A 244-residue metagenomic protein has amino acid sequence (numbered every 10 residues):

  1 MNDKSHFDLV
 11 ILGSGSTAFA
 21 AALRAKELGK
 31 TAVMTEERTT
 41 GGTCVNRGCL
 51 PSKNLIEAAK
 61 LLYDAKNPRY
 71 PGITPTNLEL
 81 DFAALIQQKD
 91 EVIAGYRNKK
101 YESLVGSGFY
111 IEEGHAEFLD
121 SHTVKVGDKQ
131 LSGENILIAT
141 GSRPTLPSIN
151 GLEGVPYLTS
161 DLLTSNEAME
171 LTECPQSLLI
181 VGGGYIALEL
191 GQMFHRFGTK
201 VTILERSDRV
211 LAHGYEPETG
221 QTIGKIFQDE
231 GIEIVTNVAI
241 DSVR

Functional and structural regions predicted by a protein language model:
N2-F7, L23-K30, T35-P175, T202 (+3 more regions): Glycine-rich flavin
D8-M34, L179, A187-R196: N-terminal Rossmann-like FAD-binding beta1-loop-alpha1 element of flavoenzymes
T17, E216-P217: The catalytic Tyr-centered alpha-helix of NAD(P)H-dependent dehydrogenases
G182: Conserved G/P- and acidic residue-centered "switch" motifs that form tight phosphate/ATP-binding loops in soluble
G198-K200: Conserved beta-loop-beta element that borders a ligand/cofactor-binding pocket
I234: Acidic, glycine-rich loop-and-beta core segments that form the ion-binding/anion-interacting portion of active sites
